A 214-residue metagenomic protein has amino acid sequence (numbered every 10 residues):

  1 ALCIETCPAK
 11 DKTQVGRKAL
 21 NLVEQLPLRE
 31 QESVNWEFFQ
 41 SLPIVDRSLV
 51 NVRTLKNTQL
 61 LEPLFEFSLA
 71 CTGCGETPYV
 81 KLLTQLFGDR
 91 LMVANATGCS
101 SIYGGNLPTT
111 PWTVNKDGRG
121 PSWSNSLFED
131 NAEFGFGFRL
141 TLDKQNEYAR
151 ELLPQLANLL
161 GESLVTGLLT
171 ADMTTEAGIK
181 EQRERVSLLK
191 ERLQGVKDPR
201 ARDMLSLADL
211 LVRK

Functional and structural regions predicted by a protein language model:
A1-L2, E66: Flanking scaffold residues of small Cys/His-coordinated metal-binding clusters
L2-L28, V50-N57, P78, L82 (+1 more regions): Iron-sulfur cluster-binding cysteine motifs and their immediate structural context in ferredoxin-like electron-transfer
E32-K214: Cofactor-binding active-site loop characterized by glycine-rich and histidine/acidic residues
